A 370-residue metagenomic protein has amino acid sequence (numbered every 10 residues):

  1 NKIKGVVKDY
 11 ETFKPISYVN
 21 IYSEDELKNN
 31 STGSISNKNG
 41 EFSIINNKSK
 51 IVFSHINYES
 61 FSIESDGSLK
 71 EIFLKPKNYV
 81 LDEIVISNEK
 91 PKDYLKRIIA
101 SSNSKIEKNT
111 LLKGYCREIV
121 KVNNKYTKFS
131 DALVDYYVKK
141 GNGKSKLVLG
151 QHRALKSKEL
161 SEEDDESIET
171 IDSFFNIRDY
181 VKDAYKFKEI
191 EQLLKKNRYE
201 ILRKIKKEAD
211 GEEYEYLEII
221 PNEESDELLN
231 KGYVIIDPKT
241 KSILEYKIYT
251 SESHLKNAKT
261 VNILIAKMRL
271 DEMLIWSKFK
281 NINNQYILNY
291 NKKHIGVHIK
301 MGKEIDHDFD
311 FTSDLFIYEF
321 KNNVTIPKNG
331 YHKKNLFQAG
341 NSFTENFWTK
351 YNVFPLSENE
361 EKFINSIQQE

Functional and structural regions predicted by a protein language model:
I3, Y10-D25: Short, ordered, surface-exposed loop/turn motifs in non-cytosolic proteins
I3-Y10, G40, I72, I84: A short, amphipathic beta-strand motif
I16-S17, S43-K50: Short Pro-Gly-centered beta-turn/loop motif in secreted/extracellular proteins
E26-E41: Short, acidic Ser/Thr/Gly-rich low-complexity loop/linker segments typical of extracellular and cell-surface proteins
E26-N29, V52-I63: A short, solvent-exposed loop/turn motif at the edges and junctions of modular extracellular/periplasmic domains
F73-E200, E208-E213, I263-E370: Surface-exposed, low-complexity/disordered segments and acidic/polar micro-motifs at processing/linker regions
F187-I248: Extended beta-strand-rich segments in extracellular/periplasmic secretory proteins, especially within noncatalytic
E223, L228-G232, I236-L288: Glycine- and acidic-residue-rich phosphate-binding/metal-coordinating active-site segment common to enzymes that handle
